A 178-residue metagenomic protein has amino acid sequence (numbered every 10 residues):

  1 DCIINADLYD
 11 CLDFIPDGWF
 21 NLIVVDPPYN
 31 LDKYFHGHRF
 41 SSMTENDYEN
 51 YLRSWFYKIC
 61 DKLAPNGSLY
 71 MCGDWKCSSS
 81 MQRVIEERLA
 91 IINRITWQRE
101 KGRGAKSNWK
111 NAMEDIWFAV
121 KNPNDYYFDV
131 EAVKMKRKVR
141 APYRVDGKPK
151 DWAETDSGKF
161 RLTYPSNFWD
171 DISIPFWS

Functional and structural regions predicted by a protein language model:
D1-S178: Core catalytic lobe of class I
